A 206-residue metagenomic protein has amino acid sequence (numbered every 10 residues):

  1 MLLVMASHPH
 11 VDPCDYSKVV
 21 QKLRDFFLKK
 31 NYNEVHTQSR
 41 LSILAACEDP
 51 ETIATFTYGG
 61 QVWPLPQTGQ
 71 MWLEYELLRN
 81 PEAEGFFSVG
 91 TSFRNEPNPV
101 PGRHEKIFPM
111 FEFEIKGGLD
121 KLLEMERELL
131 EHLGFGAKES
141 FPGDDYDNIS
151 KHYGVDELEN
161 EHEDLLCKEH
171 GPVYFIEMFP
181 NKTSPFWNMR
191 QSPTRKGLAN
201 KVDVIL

Functional and structural regions predicted by a protein language model:
M1-T52: TRNA-binding/sensing appendages of the translation machinery
T37-Q38, G134, P180, V204: Glycine-centered flexibility motif
E51-K116, D120, E124-M125, P142-L206: A translation/RNA-centric and nucleic-acid-associated enzymatic feature enriched in Class II aminoacyl-tRNA synthetases
L123-G134: Short amphipathic C-terminal alpha-helix that caps PH/PH-like domains
L133-P142: Flexible helix-coil linker/hinge segments at domain or subdomain boundaries
